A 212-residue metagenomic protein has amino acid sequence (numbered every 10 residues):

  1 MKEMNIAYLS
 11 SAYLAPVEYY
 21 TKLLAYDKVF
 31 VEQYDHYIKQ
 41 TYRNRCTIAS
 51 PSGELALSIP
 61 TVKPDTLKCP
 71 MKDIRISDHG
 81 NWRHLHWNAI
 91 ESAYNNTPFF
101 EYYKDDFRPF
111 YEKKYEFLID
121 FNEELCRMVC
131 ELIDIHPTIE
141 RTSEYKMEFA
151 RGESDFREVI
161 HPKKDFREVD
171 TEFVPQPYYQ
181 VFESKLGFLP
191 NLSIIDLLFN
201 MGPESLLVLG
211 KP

Functional and structural regions predicted by a protein language model:
M1-P212: Residues lining hydrophobic/aromatic ligand-binding pockets adjacent to catalytic sites
